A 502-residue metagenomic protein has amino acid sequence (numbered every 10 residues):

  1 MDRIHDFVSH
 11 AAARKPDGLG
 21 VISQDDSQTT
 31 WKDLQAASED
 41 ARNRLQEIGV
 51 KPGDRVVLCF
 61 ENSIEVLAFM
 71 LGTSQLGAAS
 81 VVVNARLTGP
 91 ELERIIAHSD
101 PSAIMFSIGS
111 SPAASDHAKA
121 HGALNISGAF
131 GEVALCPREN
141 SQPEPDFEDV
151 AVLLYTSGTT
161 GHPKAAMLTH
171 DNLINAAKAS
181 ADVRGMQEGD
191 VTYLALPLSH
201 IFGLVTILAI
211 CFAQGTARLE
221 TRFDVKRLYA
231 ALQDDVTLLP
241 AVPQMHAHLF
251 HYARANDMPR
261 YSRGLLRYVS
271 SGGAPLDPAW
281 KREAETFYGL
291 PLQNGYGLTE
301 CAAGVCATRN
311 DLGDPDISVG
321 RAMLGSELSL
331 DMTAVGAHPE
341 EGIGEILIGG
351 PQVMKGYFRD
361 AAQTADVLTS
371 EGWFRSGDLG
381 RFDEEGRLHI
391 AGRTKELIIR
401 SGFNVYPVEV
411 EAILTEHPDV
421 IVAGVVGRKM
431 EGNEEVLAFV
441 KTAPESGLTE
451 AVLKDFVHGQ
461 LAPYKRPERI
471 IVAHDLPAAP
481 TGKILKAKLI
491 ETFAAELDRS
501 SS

Functional and structural regions predicted by a protein language model:
P16-D17, P137-Y155, H162, G185-V191: Conserved pre-ATP/AMP-binding loop-to-beta segment of ANL
T30-K32, A151-N175: Conserved AMP-binding A3 loop
N43-P90, N404: Conserved AMP-binding/adenylate-forming
L87, G350, K355-G356, L379-K465 (+3 more regions): AMP-binding/adenylate-forming catalytic core of the ANL superfamily
I174-V191, S199-L238, Y252-A253: Conserved AMP-binding/adenylation subdomain of ANL enzymes
V236-A241, F250-D314, E327: Gly/Ser/Thr-rich phosphate-binding loop
Y296, E327-L347, D366, E384-E385 (+2 more regions): Conserved beta-loop-beta connector loops within the AMP-binding
R321-G325, V335-V367, V405: Conserved ATP/PPi-binding loop(s) of AMP-dependent carboxylate-activating enzymes
